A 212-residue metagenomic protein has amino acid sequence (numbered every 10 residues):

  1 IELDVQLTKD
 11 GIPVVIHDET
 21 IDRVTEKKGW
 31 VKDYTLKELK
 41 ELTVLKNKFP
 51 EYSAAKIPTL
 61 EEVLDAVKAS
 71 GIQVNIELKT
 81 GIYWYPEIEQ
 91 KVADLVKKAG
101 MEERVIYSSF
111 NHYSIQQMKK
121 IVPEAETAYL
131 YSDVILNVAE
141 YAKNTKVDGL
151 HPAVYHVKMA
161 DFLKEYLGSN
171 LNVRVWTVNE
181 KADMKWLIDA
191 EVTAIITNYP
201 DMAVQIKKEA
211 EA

Functional and structural regions predicted by a protein language model:
I1-L7, P13, I76: Conserved metal-phosphate-binding beta-hairpin within the catalytic cores of diverse ATP-dependent phosphoryl-transfer
E2-L3, E77, I106, P152 (+2 more regions): Residue-level detector of family-conserved "landmark" positions at structurally sensitive sites
Q6-D10, D18-E19, K79-G81, F110-H112 (+4 more regions): Active-site beta-loop-alpha junctions enriched in small/polar residues
D10-G11, G71: Conserved catalytic motifs of the protein kinase core domain
G11, E89-K91, Y113-S114, N137-A139 (+1 more regions): Short, flexible segments with low predicted structural confidence
H17-E126, T145-V154, L167-S169: Metal-dependent phosphodiesterase/phospholipase catalytic core, i.e., the His/Asp/Glu-rich active-site region
P50-S53, A128-A212: C-terminal active-site rim and adjoining tail of enzyme catalytic domains
